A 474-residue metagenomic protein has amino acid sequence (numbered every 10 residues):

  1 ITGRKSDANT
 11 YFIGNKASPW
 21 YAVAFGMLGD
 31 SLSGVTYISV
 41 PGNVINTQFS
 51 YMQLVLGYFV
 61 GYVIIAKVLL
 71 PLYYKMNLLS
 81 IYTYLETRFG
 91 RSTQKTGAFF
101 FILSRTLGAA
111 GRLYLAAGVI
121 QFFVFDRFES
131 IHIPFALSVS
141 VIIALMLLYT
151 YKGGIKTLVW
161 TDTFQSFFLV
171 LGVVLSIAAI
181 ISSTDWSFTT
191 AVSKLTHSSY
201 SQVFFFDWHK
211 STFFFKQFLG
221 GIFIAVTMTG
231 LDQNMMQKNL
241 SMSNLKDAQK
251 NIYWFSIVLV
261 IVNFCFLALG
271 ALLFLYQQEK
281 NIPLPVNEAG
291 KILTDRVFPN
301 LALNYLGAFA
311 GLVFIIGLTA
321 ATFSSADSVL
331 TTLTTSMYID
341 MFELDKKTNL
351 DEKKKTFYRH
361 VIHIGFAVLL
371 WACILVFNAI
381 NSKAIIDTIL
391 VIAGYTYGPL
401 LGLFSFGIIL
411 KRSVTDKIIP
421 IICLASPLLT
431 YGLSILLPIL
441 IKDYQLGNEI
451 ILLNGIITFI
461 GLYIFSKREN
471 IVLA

Functional and structural regions predicted by a protein language model:
I1-A474: Membrane-embedded helix-loop-helix hairpins and adjacent transmembrane boundary segments in multi-pass transporters
